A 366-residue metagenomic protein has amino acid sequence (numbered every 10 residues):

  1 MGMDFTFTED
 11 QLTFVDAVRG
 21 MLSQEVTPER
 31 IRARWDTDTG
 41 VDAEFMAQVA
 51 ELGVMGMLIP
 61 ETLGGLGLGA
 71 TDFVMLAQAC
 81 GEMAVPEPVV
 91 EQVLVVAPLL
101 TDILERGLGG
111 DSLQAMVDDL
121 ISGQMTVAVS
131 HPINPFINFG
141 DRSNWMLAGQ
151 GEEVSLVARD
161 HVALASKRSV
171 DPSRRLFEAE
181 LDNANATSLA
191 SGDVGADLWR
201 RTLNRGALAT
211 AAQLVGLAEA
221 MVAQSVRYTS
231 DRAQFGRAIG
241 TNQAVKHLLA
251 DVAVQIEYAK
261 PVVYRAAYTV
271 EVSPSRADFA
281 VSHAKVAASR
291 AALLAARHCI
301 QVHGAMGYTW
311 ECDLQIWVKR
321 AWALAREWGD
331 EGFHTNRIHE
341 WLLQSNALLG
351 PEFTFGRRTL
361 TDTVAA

Functional and structural regions predicted by a protein language model:
M1-M83, R106-S112, D119-Q124, G192 (+1 more regions): Alpha-helical interface subdomain recognition
M75-A79, V95-D102: Generic beta-strand or strand-like secondary-structure segments
V85-L94, P98, E105-A223, R227 (+1 more regions): FAD-binding core of flavoproteins
